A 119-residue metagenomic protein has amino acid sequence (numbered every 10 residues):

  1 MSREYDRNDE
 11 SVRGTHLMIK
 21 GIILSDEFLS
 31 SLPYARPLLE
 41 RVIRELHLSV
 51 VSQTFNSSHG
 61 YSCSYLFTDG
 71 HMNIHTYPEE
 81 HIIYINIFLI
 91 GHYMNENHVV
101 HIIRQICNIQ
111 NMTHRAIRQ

Functional and structural regions predicted by a protein language model:
M1-N73, Y77-Q119: Polybasic/polar functional segments that serve as interface/processing modules
